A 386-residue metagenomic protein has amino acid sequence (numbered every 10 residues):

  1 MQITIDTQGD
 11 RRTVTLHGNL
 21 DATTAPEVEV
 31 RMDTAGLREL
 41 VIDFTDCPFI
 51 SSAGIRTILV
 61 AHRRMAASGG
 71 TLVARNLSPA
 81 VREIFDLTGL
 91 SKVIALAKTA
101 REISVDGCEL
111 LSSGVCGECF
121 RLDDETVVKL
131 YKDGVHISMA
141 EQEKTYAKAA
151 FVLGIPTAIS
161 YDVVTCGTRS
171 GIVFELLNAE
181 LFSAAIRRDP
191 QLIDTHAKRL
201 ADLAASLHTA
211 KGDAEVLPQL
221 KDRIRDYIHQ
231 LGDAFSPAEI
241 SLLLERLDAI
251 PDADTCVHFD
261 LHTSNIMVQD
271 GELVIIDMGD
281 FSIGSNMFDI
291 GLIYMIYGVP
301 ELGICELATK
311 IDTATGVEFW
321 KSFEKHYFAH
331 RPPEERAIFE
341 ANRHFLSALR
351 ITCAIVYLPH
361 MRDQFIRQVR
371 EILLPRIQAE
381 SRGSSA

Functional and structural regions predicted by a protein language model:
M1-T15: Short beta-strand/loop segment at the start of cytosolic alpha/beta domains
A22-V93: Amphipathic alpha-helical interaction surfaces in cytosolic regulatory modules
A100-D106: Juxta-kinase regulatory segment immediately upstream of eukaryotic protein kinase catalytic domains
E109-E215, P251: ATP-binding pocket architecture of kinase catalytic cores
T209-F259, T263-D270: An alpha-helical support segment within catalytic cores of ATP-dependent transferases
M267-I290: Catalytic activation segment of kinase domains across protein kinase-like and atypical kinase folds
I290-R331, L346-R362: Active-site activation/catalytic loop segments of kinase-like enzymes and analogous catalytic loops in related
L349-A386: ATP/Mg2+ or Mg2+-diphosphate-binding catalytic cores that bind nucleotide phosphates or diphosphates via glycine-rich
